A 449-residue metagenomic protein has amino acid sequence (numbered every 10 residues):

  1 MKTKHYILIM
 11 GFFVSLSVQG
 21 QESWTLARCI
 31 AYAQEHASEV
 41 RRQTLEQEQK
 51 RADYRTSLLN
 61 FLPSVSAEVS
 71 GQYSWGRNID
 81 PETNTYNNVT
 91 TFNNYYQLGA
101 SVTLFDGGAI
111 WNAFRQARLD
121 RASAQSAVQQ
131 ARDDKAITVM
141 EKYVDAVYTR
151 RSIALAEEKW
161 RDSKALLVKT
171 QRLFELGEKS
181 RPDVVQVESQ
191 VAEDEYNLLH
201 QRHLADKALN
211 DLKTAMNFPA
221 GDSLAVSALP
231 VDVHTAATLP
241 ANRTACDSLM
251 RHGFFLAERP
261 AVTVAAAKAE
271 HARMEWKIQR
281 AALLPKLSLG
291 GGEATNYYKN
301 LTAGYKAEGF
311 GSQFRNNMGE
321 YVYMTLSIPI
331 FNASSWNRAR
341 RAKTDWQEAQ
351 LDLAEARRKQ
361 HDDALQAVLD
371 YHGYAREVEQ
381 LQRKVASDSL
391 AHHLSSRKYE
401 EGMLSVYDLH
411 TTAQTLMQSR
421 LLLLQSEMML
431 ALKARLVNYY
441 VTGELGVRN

Functional and structural regions predicted by a protein language model:
I7-S15: Bacterial N-terminal signal peptides
G20-S66, S70, G76, A220 (+3 more regions): Bacterial Sec-pathway N-terminal export signals of envelope proteins
Q21-K142, L287, G291, S334-S335 (+1 more regions): Short flexible linkers and secondary-structure junctions
R41-L45, L58, T90, L104-R132 (+5 more regions): Sec/SRP-type N-terminal targeting helices
E68-V102, P230-N242, K277, G290-I328 (+1 more regions): Small/polar, glycine/serine/threonine/aspartate-rich low-complexity segments that form flexible
D134-L256, D370, Y374, L416: Periplasmic alpha-helical coiled-coil/stalk elements that build and connect Gram-negative outer-membrane
F174-E178, Y399-M403, Y440: A short glycine-centered flexible hinge/capping loop motif at secondary-structure junctions
N210, A215-D222, L422-N449: Acidic, low-complexity, intrinsically disordered peripheral segments
